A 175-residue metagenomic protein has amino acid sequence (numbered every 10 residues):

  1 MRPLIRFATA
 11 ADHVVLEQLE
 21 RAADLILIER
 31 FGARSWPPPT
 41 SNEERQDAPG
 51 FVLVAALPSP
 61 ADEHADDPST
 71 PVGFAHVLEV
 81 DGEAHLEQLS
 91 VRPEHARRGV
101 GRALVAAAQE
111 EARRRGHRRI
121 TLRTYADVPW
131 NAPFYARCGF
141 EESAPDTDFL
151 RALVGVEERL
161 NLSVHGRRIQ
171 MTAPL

Functional and structural regions predicted by a protein language model:
P3, F7-E94, V105-A107, E111 (+3 more regions): Acetyl-CoA-dependent GNAT
L27, P60, T70, T121 (+2 more regions): A general marker of short, structured functional hotspots
V52-L53, R118-R119, Y125-A132, R137-L175: C-terminal "cap" of GNAT-fold acetyltransferases
R92-E94, R98, A126-D127: Active-site acidic-Proline motif in GNAT/NAT acetyltransferases
R98, R115-R118: Short coil/turn segments at alpha/beta junctions that flank glycine-rich nucleotide-binding fingerprints
R102: Residues forming the Rossmann-fold NAD(P)(H) cofactor-binding site
